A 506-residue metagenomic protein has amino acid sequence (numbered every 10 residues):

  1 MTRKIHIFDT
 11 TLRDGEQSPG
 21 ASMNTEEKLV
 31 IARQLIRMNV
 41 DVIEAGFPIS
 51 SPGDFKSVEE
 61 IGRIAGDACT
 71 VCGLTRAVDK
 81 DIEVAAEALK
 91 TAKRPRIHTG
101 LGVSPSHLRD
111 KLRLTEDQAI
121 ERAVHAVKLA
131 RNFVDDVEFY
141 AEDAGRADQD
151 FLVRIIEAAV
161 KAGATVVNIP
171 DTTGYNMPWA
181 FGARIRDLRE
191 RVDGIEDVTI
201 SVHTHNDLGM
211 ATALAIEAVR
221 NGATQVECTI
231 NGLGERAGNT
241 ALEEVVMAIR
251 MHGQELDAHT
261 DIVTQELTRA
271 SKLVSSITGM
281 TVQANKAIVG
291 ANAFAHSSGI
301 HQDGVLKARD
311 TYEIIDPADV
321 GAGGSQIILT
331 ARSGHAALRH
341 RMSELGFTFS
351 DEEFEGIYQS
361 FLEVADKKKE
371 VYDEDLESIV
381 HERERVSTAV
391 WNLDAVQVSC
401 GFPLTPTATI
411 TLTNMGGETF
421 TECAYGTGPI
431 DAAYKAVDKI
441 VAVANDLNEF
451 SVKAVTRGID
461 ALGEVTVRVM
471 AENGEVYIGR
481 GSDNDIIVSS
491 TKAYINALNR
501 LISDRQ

Functional and structural regions predicted by a protein language model:
K4-I5, D9-T11, M247, Q254-C423 (+1 more regions): A mid-to-C-terminal "edge-of-domain" accessory segment
I5-I7, Q17-V42, K56-G66, D79-I200 (+1 more regions): Alpha/beta enzyme core
D14, S18-P19, F47-P52, S104-S106 (+5 more regions): Short, small-residue-enriched loops and turns at beta-alpha junctions that line or gate enzyme active sites
A68, P170-T172, E227-E235, M247-T260 (+3 more regions): Short beta-alpha connecting loops at secondary-structure transitions that line or flank enzyme active sites
N176, A183-K307: Catalytic alpha/beta core domains of metabolic enzymes, predominantly
A408-L412, V455-I478: Positively charged, aromatic-enriched nucleic acid-contacting surfaces
T419, Y425-I430, V437, T466-V476 (+1 more regions): Terminal-proximal interaction/regulatory segments of ATP-powered molecular machines
V476-I478, S482-Q506: Mixed-charge, glycine-accented linear interaction segment located at domain edges/termini
